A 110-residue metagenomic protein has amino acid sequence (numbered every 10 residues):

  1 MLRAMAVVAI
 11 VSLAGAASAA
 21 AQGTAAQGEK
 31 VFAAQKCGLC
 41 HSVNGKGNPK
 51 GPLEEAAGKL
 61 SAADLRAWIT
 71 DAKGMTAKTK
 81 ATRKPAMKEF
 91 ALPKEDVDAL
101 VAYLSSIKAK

Functional and structural regions predicted by a protein language model:
A4-G15: Bacterial N-terminal signal peptides
G15-A33: Electrostatic cytochrome c docking/interface patches
A25, E29, L39-D71, E89-L92: Gly/Gly-Pro-rich "capping" loops immediately C-terminal to redox-active cysteine motifs in periplasmic/lumenal
A33, G58, T70-G74, A102-A109: Sec-exported extracytoplasmic/periplasmic mature domains
K36: The −1 position to Zn-ligating cysteines in a subset of zinc-ribbon hairpins
A63-D64, W68, K88-K110: C-terminal capping alpha-helices of c-type cytochrome domains
R66-A86: Short Fe-S-cluster ligation motifs
